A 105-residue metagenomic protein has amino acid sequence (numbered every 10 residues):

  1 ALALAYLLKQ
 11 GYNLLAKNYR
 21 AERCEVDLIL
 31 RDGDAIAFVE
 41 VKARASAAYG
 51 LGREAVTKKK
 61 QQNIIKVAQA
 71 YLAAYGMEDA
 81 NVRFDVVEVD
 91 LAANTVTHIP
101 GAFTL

Functional and structural regions predicted by a protein language model:
A1-K17: Acidic-basic catalytic patches of nuclease active cores, encompassing PD-(D/E)XK and other metal-cofactor nuclease
N13-F38, T104: Active-site metal-binding core of divalent-cation-utilizing nuclease and nuclease-like domains
N18, K42, D85-V87: Solvent-exposed beta-strand sheet faces enriched in polar/charged residues
V26-G52, V56, I64: Conserved catalytic cores of phosphodiester-cleaving nucleases, focusing on short active-site segments
K59-D79: Arginine/glycine-rich "motif VI" loop of SF2 helicases in the C-terminal RecA-like domain
A74-L105: Domain-level recognition of nuclease-like catalytic cores that cleave nucleotide substrates
